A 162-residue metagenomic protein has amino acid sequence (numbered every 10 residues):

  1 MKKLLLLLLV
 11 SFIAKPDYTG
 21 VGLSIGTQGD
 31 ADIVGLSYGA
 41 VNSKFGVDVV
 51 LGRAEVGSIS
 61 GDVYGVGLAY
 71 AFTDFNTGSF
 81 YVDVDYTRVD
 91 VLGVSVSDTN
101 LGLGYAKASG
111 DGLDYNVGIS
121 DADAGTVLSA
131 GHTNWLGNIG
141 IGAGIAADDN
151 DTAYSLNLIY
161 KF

Functional and structural regions predicted by a protein language model:
K2-F162: Outer-membrane beta-barrel proteins
